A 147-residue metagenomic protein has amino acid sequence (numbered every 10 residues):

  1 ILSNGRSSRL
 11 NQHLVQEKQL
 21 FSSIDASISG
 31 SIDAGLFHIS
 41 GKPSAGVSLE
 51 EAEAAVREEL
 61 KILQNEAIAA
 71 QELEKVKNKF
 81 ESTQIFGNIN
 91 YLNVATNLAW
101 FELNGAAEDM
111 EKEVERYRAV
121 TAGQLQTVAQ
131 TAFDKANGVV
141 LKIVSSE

Functional and structural regions predicted by a protein language model:
I1-R9, R116: His/Glu-based metal-binding/catalytic segments typifying zinc-dependent metallopeptidases
G5, V120, K135: Residue-level signal for short amphipathic helical patches enriched in basic/charged and nearby hydrophobic residues
N11-A119, N137-S145: M16 family metallopeptidases and their MPP-like homologs
A122-T131: Low-complexity, intrinsically disordered Gly/Pro/Thr-rich segments
T127, S145-E147: Generic C-terminal helix-cap and adjacent flexible tail
